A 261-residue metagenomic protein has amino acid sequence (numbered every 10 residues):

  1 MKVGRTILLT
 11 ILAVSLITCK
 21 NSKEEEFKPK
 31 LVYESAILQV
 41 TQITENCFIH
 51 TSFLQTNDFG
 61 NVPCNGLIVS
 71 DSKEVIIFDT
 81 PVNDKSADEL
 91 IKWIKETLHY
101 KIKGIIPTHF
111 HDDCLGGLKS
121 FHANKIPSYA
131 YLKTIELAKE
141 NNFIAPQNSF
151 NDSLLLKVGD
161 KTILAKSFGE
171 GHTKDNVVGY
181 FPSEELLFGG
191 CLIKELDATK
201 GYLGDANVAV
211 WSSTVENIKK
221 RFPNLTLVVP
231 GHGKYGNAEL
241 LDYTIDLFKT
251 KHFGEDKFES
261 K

Functional and structural regions predicted by a protein language model:
M1-L8: Bacterial N-terminal signal peptides that target proteins for export
S15-T18: C-terminal motif of bacterial Sec signal peptides marking the signal peptidase cleavage site
K20-S22: Bacterial signal peptide processing site
E26-F27, L31, S35-I37, Q42 (+3 more regions): Metallo-beta-lactamase
I43-E89, V177-C191: Conserved beta-strand hairpin/beta-sheet module of binuclear metal-dependent hydrolase folds, prominently
N46, V69, D79, I94 (+8 more regions): Divalent metal-coordination and catalytic microenvironments
K73-I76, K85-S128: Active-site metal-binding motif and surrounding structural segment of the metallo-beta-lactamase
E74-V75, V82-N83, F168-G171, D175-E239: Metallo-beta-lactamase
